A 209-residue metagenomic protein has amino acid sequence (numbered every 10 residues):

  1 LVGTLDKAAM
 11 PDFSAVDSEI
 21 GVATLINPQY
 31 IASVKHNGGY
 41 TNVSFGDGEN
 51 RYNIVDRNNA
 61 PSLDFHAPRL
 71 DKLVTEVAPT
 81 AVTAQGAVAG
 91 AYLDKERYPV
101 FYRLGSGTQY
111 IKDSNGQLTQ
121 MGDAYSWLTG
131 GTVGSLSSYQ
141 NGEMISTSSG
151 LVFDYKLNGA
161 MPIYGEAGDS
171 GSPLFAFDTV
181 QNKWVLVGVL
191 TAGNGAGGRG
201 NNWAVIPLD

Functional and structural regions predicted by a protein language model:
L1-L5: N-terminal module-boundary/linker segments of secreted carbohydrate-active enzymes
D12-A15, E19-N37, W127-G159, I163-D209: C-terminal subregion of chymotrypsin/trypsin-like serine protease catalytic domains
D17, T24-I26, G46, N58-S62 (+4 more regions): Extracellular/periplasmic catalytic domains that process cell-envelope and extracellular macromolecules
I26, L63, Y92-E96, Y110-Q120 (+2 more regions): Subtilisin-like serine protease catalytic core
N27-K35, D64-D71, Y98-G105, P173-F175: Residues within well-ordered beta-strands of beta-sheet-rich folds
N27-P28, A32-L63, L73-E76: Catalytic-histidine neighborhood of serine endopeptidases, predominantly the chymotrypsin-like S1/PA family
F45-N50, G107-Q109, A176-V180: Short acidic, glycine-rich loop/turn motifs
V55-N59, A67-Q140, P162-Y164: Active-site substrate-binding loop(s) of clan PA
